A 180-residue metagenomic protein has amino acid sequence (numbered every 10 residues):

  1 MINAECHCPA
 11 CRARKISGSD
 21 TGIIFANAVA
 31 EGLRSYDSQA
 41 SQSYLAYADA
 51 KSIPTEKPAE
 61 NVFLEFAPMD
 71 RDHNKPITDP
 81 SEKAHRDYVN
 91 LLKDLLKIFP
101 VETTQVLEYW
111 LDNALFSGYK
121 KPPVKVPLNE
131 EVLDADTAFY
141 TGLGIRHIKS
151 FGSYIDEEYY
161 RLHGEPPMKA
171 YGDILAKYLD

Functional and structural regions predicted by a protein language model:
M1-D180: Catalytic-core regions of glycoside hydrolase
